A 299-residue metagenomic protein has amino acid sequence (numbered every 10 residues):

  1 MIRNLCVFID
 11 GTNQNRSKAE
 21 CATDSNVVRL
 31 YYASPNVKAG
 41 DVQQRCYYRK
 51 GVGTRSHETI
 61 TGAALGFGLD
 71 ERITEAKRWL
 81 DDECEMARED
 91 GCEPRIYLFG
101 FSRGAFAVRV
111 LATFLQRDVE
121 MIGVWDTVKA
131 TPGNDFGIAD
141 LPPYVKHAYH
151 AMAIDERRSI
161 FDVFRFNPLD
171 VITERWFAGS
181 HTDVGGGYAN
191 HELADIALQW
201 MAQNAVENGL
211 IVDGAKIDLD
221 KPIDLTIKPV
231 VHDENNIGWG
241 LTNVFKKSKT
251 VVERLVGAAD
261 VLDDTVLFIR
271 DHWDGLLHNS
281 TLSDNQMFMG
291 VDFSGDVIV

Functional and structural regions predicted by a protein language model:
M1-V299: Active-site- or binding-pocket-proximal scaffold segments within functional domains
